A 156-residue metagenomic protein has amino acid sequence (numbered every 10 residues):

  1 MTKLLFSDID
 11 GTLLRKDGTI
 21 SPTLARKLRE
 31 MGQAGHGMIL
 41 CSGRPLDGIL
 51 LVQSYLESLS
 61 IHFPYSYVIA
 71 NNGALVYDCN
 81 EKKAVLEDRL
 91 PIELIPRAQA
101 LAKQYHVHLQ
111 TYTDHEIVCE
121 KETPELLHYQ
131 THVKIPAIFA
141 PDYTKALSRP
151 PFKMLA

Functional and structural regions predicted by a protein language model:
M1-I9, R26-Q33: Non-catalytic pre-domain segments flanking phosphatase-related domains
T2-G18, L40, A98: Asp-based phosphoryl-transfer active-site loop
T19-T23: Active-site core of PLP-dependent enzymes with the aminotransferase class I/II
L24-E125: Active-site phosphate-binding/coordination module
L86, K153-A156: Short beta-strand and adjoining strand-loop segment in the mid-core of the Rossmann-like NAD(P)-dependent dehydrogenase
L126-T144: Acidic, His- and aromatic-enriched active-site or binding-groove loops in soluble protein domains that engage sugars
A146-P151: Short gly/pro-enriched beta-turn/loop segments at secondary-structure junctions
